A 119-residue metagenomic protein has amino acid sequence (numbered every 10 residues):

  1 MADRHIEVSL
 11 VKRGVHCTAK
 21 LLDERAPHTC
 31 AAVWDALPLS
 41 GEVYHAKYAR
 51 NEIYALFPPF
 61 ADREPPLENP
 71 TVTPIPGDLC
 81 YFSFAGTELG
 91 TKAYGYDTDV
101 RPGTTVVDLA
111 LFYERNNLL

Functional and structural regions predicted by a protein language model:
M1-R25: N-terminal intrinsically disordered, low-complexity, charge/repeat-rich segments that act as generic
V11, L21-L119: Glycine-rich active-site loops that engage anionic ligands at enzyme catalytic sites
